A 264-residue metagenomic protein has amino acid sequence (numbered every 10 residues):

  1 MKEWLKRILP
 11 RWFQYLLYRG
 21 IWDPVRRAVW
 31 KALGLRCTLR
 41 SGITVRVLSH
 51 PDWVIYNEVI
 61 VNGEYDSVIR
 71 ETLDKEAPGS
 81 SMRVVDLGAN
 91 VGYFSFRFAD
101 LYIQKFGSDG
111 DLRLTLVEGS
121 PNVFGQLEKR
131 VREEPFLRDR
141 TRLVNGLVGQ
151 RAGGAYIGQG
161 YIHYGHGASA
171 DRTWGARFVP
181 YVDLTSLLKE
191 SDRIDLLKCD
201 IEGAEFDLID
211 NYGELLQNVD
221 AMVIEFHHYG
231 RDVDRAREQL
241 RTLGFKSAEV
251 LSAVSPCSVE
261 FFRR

Functional and structural regions predicted by a protein language model:
M1-R264: Phosphate/nucleotide-binding beta-alpha loop and adjacent structural elements of enzyme active sites
